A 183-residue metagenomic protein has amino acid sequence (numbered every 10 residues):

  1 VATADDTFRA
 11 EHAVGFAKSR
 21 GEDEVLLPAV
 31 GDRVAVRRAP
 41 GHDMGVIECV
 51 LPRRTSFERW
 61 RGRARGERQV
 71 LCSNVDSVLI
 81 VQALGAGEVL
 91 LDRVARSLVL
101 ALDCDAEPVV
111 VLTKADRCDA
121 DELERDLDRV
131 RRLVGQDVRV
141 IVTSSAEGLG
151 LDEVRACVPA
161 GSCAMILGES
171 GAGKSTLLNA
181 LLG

Functional and structural regions predicted by a protein language model:
V1-L91: N-terminal accessory targeting/assembly segments
G31, A101, V158: Residue-level signature of catalytic and energy-coupling elements of molecular machines, predominantly ATP/GTP-dependent
N74-Q82, C104-A115, V134-S144: Conserved beta-strand/loop subsegment of P-loop NTPase cores
L84-G87, A115-D119: Short histidine/acidic/glycine/proline-rich micro-motifs that form metal- and phosphate-coordinating active-site loops
L91-V94, E122-E124, N179: Short amphipathic alpha-helical segments
D92-E107: Histidine-anchored nucleotide/phosphate-binding helix
R117-A172: Canonical P-loop GTPase G-domain recognition
K174-G183: A conserved segment at the C-terminal end of the G1
